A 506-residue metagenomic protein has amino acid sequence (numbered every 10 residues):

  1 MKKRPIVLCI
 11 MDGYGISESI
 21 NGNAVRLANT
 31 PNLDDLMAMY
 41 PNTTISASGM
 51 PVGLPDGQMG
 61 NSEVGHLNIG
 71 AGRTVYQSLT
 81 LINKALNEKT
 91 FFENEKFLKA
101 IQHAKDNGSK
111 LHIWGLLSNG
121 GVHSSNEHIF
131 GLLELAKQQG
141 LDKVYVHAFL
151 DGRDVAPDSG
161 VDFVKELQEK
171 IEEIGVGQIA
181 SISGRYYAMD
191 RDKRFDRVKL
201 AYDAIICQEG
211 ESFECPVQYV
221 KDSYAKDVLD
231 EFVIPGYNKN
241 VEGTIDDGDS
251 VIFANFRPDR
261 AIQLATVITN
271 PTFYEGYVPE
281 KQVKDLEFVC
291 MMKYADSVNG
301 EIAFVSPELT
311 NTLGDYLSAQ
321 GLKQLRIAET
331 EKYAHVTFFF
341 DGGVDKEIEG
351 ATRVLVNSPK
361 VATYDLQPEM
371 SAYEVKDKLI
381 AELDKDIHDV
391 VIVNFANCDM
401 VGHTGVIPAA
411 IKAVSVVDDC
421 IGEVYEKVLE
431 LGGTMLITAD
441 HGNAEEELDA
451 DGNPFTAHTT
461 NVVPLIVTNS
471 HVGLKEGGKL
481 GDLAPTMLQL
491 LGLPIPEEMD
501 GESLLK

Functional and structural regions predicted by a protein language model:
M1-K506: Feature captures the catalytic ectodomains and active-site-proximal regions of enzymes that hydrolyze or transfer
